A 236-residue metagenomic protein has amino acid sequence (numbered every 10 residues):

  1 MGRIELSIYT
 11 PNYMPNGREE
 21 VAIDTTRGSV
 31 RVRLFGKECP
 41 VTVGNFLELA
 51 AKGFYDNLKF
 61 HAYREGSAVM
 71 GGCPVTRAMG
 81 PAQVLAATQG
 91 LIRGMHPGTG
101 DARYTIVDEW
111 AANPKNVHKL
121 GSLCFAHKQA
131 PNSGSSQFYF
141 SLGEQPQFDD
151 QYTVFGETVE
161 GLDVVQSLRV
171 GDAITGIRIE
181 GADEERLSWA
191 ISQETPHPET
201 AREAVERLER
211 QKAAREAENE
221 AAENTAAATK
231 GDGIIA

Functional and structural regions predicted by a protein language model:
M1-A236: Cyclophilin-like peptidyl-prolyl cis-trans isomerases
